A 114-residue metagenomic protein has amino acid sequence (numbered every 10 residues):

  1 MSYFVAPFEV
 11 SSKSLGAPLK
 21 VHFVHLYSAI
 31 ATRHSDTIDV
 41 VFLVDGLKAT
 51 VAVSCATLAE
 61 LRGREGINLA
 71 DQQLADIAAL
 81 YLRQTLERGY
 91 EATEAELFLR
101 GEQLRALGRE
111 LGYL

Functional and structural regions predicted by a protein language model:
M1-L47: Short, charged/polar N-terminal "headpieces" of proteins
S2-P18, E60-L114: Acidic, low-complexity intrinsically disordered segments
I38-G63: A short, structured beta-strand/loop element
